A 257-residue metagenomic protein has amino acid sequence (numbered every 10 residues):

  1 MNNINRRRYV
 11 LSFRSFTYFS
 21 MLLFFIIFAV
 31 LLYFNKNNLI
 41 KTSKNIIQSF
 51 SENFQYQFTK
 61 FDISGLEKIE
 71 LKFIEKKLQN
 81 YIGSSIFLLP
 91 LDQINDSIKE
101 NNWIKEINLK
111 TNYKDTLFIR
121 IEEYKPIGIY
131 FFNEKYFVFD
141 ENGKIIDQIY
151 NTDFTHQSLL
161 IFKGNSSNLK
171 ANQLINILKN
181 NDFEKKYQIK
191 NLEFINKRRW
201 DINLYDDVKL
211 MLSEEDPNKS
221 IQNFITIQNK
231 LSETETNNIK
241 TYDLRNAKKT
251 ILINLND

Functional and structural regions predicted by a protein language model:
M1-F58, Y81, F194-D257: N-terminal positively charged amphipathic segments used for targeting/anchoring
L39-T152: Terminal hydrophobic membrane-targeting helix
Y56-F58, I69, L89, N102 (+8 more regions): Extracytoplasmic
I63, N80-S85, L159-S167, V208-E215: Second-shell loop/turn segments in exported
G65-E67, I121-K125, G164, L204-D206 (+2 more regions): Flexible glycine-/small-residue-rich
L71, E75, L91, N95 (+3 more regions): Extracytoplasmic/secreted envelope proteins and their assembly/folding machinery, especially bacterial periplasmic
S85-F87, G128-F131, N168-Q173, M211-E214 (+1 more regions): Solvent-exposed, non-transmembrane alpha-helical starts
L117-F194: Extracytoplasmic segments of membrane-associated envelope/inner-membrane machinery
